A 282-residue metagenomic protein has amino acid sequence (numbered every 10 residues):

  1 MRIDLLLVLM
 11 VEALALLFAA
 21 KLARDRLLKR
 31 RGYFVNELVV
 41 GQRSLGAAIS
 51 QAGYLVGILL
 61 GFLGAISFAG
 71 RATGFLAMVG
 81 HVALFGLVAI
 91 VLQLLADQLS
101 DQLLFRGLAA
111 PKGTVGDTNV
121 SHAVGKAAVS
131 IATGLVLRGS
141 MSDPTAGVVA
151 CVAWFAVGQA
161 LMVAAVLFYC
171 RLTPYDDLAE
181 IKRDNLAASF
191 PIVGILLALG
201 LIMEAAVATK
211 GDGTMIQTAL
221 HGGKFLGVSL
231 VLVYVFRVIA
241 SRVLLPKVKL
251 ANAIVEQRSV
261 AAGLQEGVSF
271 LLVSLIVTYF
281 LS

Functional and structural regions predicted by a protein language model:
M1-F18, L76-Q93, A146-M162, Q217-V233: Alpha-helical transmembrane segments
A19-G41, T173: Membrane-interface helix-loop junction between the first two transmembrane segments
L45-S67, A128-G134, V193-A205: A generic, lipid-embedded transmembrane alpha helix
S67-L76, S140-V149, D177-L178, V207-A219 (+1 more regions): Membrane-interface helix termini and inter-helical loops of multi-pass transporters
G74-V88, D97-G125, T145-V149: Membrane-interface helix-loop-helix junctions at boundaries between adjacent transmembrane segments
L84-A109, A160-R183, V228-L250: Alpha-helical transmembrane segments and their immediate juxtamembrane interface regions
P246-G267: Interfacial loop-to-transmembrane junctions
S274-S282: Juxtamembrane boundary at the C-terminal end of a transmembrane helix
